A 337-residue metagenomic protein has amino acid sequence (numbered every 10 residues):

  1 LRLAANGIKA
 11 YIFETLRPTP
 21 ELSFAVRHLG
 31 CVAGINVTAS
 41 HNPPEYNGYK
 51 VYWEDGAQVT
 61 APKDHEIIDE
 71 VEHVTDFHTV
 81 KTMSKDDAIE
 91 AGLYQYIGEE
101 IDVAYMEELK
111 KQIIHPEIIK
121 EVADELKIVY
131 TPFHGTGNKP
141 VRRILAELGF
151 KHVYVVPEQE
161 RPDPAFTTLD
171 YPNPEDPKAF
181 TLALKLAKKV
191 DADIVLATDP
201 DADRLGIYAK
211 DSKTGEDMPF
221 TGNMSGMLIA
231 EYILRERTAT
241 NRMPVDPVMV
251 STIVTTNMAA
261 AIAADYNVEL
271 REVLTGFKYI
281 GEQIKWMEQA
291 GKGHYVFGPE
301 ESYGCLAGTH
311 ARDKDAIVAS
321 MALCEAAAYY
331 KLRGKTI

Functional and structural regions predicted by a protein language model:
L1-L3, Y46-W53, D203-N223, A259: Short Gly/Thr/Asp-enriched flexible loops that form oxyanion-binding sites at enzyme active sites
L1-Y46, G149-I207: N-terminal small/polar loop signature for handling phosphorylated ligands or for N-terminal nucleophile
Y11-I12, W53, A57-A61, Y94-E100 (+11 more regions): Hydrophobic alpha-helical scaffolding
T19-E21, N42-E45, T136-N138, P162-A165 (+6 more regions): Flexible loop/turn segments at secondary-structure boundaries
N47-T181, K185-A187: Gly/Ser/Thr-enriched, mixed-charge loops and adjacent short helices that form phosphate/oxyanion-binding elements
Y52-T82, N223-P247, S251-I262, A316 (+1 more regions): Glycine-rich phosphate-binding loop plus the immediately following alpha-helix
K188, A192-I194, E216-M218, E236-I337: Phosphate-binding and adjacent anionic-ligand microenvironments
